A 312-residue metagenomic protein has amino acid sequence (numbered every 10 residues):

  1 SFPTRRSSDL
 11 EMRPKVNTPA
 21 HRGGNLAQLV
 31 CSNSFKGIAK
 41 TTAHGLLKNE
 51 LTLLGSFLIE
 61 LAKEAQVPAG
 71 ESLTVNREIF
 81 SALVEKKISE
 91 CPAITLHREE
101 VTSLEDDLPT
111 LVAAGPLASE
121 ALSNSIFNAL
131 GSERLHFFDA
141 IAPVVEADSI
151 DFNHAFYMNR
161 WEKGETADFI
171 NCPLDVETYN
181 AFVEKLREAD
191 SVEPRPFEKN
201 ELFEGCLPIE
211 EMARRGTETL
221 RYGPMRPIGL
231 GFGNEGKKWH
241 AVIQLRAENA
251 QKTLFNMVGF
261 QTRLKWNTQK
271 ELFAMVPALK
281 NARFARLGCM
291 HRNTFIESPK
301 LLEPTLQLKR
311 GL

Functional and structural regions predicted by a protein language model:
F2-S7: Short, small-residue-biased leader/transition segments that mark boundaries at the very start of proteins
S8-E60: N-terminal FAD cofactor-binding segment of flavoenzymes
V30-S32, A247-L254, R310-L312: Short acidic (Asp/Glu) and glycine-rich catalytic loops that position anionic groups and cofactors
K40-E85, S89-A93: A conserved beta-strand/loop capping segment in the N-terminal third of enzymes that catalyze redox or closely related
G55-A62, I88, L130, L186 (+3 more regions): Structural signal for hydrophobic packing residues in well-ordered secondary-structure cores of soluble enzyme domains
L61-Q66, R195-E201, A285-G288: Short coil/turn segments at secondary-structure boundaries
E78, K87-E271: Predominantly flavin-linked oxidoreductase catalytic cores and closely associated redox partners
M257-L312: A glycine-rich dinucleotide-binding beta-alpha-beta segment and adjacent secondary-structure elements that constitute
